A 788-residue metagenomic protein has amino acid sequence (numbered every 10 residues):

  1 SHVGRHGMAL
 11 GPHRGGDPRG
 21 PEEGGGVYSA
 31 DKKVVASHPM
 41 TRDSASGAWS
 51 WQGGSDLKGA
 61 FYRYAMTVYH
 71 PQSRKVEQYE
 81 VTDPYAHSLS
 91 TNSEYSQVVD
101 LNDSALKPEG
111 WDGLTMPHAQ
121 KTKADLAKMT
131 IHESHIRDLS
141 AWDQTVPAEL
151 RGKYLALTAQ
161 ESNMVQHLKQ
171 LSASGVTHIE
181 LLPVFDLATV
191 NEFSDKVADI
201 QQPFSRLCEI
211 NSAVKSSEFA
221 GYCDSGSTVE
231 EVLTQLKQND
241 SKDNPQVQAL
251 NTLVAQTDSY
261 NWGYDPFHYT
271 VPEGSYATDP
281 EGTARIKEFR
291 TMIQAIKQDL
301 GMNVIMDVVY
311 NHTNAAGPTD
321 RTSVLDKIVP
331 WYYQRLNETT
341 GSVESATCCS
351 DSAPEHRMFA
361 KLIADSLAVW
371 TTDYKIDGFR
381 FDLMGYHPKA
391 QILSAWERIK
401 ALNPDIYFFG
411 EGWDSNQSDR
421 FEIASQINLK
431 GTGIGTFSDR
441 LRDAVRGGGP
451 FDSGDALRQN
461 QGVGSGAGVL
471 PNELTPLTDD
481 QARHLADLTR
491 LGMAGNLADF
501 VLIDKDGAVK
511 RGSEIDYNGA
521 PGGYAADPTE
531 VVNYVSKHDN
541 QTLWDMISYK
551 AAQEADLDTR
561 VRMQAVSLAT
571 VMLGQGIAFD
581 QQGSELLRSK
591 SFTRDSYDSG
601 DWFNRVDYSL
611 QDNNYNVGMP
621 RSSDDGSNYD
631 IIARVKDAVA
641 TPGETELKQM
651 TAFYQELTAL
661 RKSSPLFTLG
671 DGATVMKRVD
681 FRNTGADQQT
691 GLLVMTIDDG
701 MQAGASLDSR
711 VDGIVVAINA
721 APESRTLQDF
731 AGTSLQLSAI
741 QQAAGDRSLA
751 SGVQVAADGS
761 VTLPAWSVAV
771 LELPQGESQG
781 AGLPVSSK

Functional and structural regions predicted by a protein language model:
S1-G7, V35, D43-E133, D138-G152: The feature marks proteins involved in alpha-glucan
D17-E23, A721-E723, G732-T733: Short proline/glycine-enriched turn/loop motifs at strand-loop junctions of beta-rich domains
D43, S194-Q202, A220, S225-G226 (+4 more regions): Active-site-proximal helices and loops of the catalytic beta/alpha 8
Y64, S134, L181, W370 (+5 more regions): Conserved, mostly hydrophobic/aromatic
D83-A141, D455-A555, R621-L647: Glycine-rich phosphate/pyrophosphate-binding loop and adjacent beta-alpha nucleotide/cofactor-binding cores
R137-W142, V146-A148, L155, K169-T177 (+6 more regions): Substrate-binding/active-site clefts of carbohydrate-active enzymes
I515-V715, A720-L727: Loop/helix patches that line or flank the sugar-binding groove of alpha-linked glycan CAZymes
V753-S787: C-terminal beta-strand-rich structural cap/linker in extracellular carbohydrate-active enzymes
